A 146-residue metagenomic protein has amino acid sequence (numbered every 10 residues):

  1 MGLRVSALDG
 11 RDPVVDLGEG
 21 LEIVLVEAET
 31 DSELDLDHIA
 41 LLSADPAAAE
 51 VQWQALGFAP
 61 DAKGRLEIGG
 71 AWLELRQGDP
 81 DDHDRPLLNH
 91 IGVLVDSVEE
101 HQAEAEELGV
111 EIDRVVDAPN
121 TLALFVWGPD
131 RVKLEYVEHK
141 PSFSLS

Functional and structural regions predicted by a protein language model:
G2-H38, D61-P80, Q102-S146: Vicinal oxygen chelate
H38, H90, S97: Alpha-helical polar/charged "hotspots" used for coordination or helix-helix interfaces
A40-A47, L94-V95: Short, surface-exposed ligand-recognition loops at beta-strand->loop->(often short) alpha-helix junctions that present
A44-P60, A105: Amphipathic alpha-helical segments
A47-A48, E99-E100, T121: Short alpha-helical
G92-L94, A103: A structural feature that tracks compact, well-ordered secondary-structure segments with a strong bias toward
